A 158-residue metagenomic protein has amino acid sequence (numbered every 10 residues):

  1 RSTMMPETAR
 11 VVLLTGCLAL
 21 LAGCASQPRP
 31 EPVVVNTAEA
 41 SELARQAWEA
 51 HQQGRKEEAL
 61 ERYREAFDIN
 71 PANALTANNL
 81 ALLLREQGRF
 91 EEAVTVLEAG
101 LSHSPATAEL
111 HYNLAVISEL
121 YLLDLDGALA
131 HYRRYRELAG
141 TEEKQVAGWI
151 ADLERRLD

Functional and structural regions predicted by a protein language model:
L20-A40: Bacterial Sec signal peptide processing site at the extreme N-terminus
V35, I69, H103-S104, E137-A139: Structural marker of alpha-solenoid helical repeat scaffolds
R45, N79, N113, G148-W149: Canonical tetratricopeptide repeat
H51, R85, E119-L120: Position-specific recognition of the canonical hydrophobic site in helix A of tetratricopeptide repeat
E65-A66, A99-G100, R134-R136: Canonical positions in the second alpha-helix
T76, L83, L110, Q145-V146: TPR alpha-solenoid repeat register
E119, L123-E142, A151: TPR/TPR-like (Sel1-like) alpha-helical repeat modules
